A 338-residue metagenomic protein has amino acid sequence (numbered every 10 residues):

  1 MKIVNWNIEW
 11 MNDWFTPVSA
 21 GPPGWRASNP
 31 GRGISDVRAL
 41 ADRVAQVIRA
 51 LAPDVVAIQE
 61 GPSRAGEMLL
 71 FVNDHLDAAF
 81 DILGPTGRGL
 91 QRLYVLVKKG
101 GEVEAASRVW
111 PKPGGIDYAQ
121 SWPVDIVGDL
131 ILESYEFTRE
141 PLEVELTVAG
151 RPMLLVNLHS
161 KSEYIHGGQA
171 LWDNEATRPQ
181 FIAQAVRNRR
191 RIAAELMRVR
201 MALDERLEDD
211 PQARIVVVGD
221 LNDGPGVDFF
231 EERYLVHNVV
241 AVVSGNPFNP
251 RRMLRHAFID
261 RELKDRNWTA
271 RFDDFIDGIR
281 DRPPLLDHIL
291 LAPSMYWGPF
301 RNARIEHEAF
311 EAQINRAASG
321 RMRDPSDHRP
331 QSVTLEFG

Functional and structural regions predicted by a protein language model:
M1-F15, P152-K161, P179-A185: Active-site-proximal beta-strand elements of phosphoester/diester hydrolases
M1-L93, E175-A176, Q212, A317-P330 (+1 more regions): N-terminal, active-site-proximal structural segment of metallo-dependent hydrolase catalytic domains
I8, G61, S160, D220-L221: Active-site metal-binding loops of divalent metal-dependent hydrolases
P30-G31, G128-I131, Q180-I192: Surface-exposed cleft-lining segments at the edges of enzyme active sites
G61-E163: Structured beta-strand-rich core segments of catalytic domains in phosphoester-bond hydrolases
G101-S107, Y135-E136, M201-V216, L221-G338: Metal-dependent phosphoester-hydrolase catalytic domains
L158-R178: A structural motif
A183-P211: A long, amphipathic alpha-helix that forms part of the scaffold/cap immediately adjacent to metal-dependent active
